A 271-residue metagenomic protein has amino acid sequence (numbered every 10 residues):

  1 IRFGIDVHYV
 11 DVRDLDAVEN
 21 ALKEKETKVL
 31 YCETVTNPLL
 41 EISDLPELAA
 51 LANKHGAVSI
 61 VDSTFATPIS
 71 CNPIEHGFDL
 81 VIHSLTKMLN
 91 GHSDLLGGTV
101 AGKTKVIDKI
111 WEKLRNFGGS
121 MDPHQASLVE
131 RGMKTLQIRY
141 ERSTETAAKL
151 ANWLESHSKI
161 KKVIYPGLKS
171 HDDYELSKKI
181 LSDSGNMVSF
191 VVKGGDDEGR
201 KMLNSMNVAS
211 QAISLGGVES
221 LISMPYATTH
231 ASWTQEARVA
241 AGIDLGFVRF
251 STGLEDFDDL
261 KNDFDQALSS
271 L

Functional and structural regions predicted by a protein language model:
I1-H8, E19-L22, N204, S220-L271: PLP-dependent enzyme catalytic core of the Aspartate aminotransferase-like
I1-K159, I164, E175: Conserved PLP-enzyme active-site core in the AAT-like
A57, L96-G97, K161, N186-V188 (+3 more regions): Structural beta-strand/beta-sheet cores of well-ordered domains, especially the beta-sheet scaffolds that support
F65-T67, K87, T135, L150 (+5 more regions): Glycine-rich beta-alpha junction loops
G91, P123-Q125, K179-D183, A240-D244: Short, flexible turn/loop "capping" segments at secondary-structure junctions
I107-D108, L136, G195-E198, T229 (+1 more regions): Short, acidic Gly/Pro/Ser/Thr-rich loop/turn segments
V129-I138, N186-K193, R249-G253: Short, well-ordered beta-strand elements within core beta-sheets of diverse protein domains
A148-N207, Q211-G216, T234-V239: Conserved small-domain helix->loop->beta segment predominantly found in fold-type I
